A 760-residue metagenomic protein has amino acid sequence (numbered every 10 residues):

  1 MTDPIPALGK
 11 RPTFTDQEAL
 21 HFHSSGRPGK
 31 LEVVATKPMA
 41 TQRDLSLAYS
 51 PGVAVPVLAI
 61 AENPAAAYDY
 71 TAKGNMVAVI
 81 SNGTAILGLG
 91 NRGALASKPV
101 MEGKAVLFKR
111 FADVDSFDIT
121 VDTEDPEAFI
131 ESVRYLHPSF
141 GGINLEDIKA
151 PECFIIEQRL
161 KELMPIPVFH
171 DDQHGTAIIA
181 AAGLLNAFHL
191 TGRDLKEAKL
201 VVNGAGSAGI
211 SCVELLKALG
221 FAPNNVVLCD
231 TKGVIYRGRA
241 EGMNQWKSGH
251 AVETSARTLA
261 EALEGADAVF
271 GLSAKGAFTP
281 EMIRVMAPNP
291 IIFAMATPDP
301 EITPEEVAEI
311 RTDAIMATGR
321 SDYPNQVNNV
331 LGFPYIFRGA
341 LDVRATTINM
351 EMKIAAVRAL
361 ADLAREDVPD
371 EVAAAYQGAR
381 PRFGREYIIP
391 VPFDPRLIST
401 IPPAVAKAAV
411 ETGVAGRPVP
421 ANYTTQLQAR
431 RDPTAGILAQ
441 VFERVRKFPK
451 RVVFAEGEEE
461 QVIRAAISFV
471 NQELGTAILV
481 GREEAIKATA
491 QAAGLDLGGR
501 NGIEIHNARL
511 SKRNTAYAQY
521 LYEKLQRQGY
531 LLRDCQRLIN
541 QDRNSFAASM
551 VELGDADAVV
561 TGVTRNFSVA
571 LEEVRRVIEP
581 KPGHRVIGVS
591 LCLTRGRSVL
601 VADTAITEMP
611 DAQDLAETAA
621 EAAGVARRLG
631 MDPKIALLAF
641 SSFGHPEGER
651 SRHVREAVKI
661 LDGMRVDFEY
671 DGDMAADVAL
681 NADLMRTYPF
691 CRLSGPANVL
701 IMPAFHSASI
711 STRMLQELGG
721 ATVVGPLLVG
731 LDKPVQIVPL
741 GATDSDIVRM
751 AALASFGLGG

Functional and structural regions predicted by a protein language model:
T2-V168, L363, K407-A408, A415 (+6 more regions): N-terminal ligand-binding/catalytic initiation module
M76-G88, G93, A177-A181, T191-K217: Glycine-rich adenosine-cofactor-binding loop
L95, D147-D194, G416-R417, Y423-G760: Anion-binding alpha/beta catalytic cores of soluble intermediary-metabolism enzymes, centered on
H137, L195, A262-L263, I283-M286 (+2 more regions): A short, aliphatic-rich alpha-helical micro-motif
D171-D172, T191-E197, A294-P402, A409-T412 (+3 more regions): Adenosine-phosphate binding glycine-rich loop
N203, L219-W246: NAD(P)-binding Rossmann-fold cofactor-contacting core
K247-I315, R320-D322: Rossmann-like adenosine-cofactor binding region
